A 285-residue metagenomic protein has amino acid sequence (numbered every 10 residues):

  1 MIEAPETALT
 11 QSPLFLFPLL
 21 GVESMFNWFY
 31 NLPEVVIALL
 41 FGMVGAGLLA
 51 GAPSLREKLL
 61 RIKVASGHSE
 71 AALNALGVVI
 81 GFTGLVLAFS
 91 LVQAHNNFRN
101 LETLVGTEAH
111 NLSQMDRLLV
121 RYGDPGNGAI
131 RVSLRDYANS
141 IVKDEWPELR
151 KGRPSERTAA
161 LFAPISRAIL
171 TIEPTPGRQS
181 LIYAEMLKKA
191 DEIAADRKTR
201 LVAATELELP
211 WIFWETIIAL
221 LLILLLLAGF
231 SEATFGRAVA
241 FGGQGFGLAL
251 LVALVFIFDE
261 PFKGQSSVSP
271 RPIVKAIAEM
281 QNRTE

Functional and structural regions predicted by a protein language model:
M1-N31, E279-E285: Short, strongly hydrophobic alpha-helical membrane anchors
F15-L20, L187-R200, W214-L225: Juxtamembrane amphipathic/hinge helix adjacent to a transmembrane helix
S24, L59-A71, T107, E185 (+2 more regions): Juxtamembrane loop-helix boundary motifs flanking transmembrane segments in multi-pass membrane proteins
F26-L60, E70-A71, V202-E285: Alpha-helical transmembrane anchor segments
G42-M43, G47, E70-V92: Membrane-embedded hydrophobic alpha-helical segments
L85-G106, D259-E260: Transmembrane signal-anchor/signal-peptide helices with a preference for the extracytoplasmic
N100-L101, T107, S113-T205: Structured inter-helical modules in multipass membrane proteins
L104-R121, P270-T284: Short extracytoplasmic/periplasmic juxtamembrane "stem" segments immediately C-terminal to an N-terminal membrane anchor
